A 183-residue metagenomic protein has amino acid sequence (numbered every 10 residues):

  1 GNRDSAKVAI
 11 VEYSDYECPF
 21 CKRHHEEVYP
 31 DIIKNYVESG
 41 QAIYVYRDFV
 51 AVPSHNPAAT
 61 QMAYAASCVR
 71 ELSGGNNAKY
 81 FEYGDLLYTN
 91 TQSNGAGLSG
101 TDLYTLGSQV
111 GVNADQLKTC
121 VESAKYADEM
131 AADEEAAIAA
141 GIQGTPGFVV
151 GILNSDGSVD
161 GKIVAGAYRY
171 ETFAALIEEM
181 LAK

Functional and structural regions predicted by a protein language model:
G1-R3: Short boundary motifs at domain starts and secondary-structure transition points
S5-V8, Y13, Y29, T101-K183: C-terminal cap of thioredoxin/glutaredoxin-like
A6, V11, Y16-S108, A140: Structural alpha/beta surface segment adjacent to cysteine/selenocysteine redox centers across thiol/disulfide enzymes
